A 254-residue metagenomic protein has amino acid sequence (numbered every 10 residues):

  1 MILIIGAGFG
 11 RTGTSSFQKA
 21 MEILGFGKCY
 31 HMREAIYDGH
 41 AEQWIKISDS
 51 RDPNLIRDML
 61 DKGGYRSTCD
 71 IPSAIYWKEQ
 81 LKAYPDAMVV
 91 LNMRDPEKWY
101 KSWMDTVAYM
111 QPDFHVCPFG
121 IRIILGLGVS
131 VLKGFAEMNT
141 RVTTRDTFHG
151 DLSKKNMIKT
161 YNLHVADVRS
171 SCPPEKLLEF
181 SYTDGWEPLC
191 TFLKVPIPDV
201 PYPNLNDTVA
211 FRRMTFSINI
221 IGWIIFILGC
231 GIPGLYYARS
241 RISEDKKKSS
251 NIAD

Functional and structural regions predicted by a protein language model:
M1-I56: PAPS-dependent sulfotransferase catalytic core
G6-G8, M32-R33, C69-S73, M93-R94 (+1 more regions): Short His-Asn-centered micro-motif
T14-Q18, D38-G39, Y76-E79, E97-S102 (+2 more regions): Short catalytic/ligand-binding loop motif for oxyanion handling, primarily in non-cytosolic enzymes, centered on
F26, E34, K78-S153, V195: PAPS-dependent sulfotransferase catalytic domain
A35-E42, V90-W99, L163-I221: The conserved 3'-phosphoadenosine-5'-phosphosulfate
I45-Q80: Conserved nucleotide-sensing/catalytic segment adjacent to the nucleotide-binding pocket in NTP-handling enzymes
T143-L177: Active-site oxyanion/phosphate-handling segment shared across diverse enzymes
T215-K247: Terminal signal-anchor or tail-anchor transmembrane helices that tether membrane-associated enzymes to cellular
